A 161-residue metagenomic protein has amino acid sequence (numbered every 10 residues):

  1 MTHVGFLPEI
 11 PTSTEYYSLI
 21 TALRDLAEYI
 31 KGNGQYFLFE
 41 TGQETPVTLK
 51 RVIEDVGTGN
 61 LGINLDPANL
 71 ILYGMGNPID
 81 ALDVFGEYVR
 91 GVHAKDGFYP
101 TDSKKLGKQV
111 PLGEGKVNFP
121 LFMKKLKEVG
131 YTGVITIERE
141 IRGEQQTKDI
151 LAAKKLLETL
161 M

Functional and structural regions predicted by a protein language model:
M1-G62: Active-site acidic/histidine proton-transfer and metal-coordination neighborhood in alpha/beta enzyme cores
V4-G5, Q35, E40-E44, A68-L70 (+2 more regions): Active-site beta-loop-alpha junctions enriched in small/polar residues
I10-T12, G34, D66-P67, L106-Q109 (+1 more regions): A short, structure-level motif marking secondary-structure boundaries and short turns
Y17-R24, E28, V47-K50, E54 (+4 more regions): Amphipathic, non-transmembrane alpha-helical secondary structure
L19, F37, D66, V92 (+3 more regions): Conserved, mostly hydrophobic/aromatic
D25-F37, F122-T132, L160: A structural motif corresponding to the C-terminal end of an alpha-helix and its immediate exit/capping segment
N69-T132, I141-E144, K148: Gly/Pro-rich active-site loop or hairpin
Q146-M161: C-terminal helical cap(s) of enzyme catalytic domains, especially alpha/beta-barrels
